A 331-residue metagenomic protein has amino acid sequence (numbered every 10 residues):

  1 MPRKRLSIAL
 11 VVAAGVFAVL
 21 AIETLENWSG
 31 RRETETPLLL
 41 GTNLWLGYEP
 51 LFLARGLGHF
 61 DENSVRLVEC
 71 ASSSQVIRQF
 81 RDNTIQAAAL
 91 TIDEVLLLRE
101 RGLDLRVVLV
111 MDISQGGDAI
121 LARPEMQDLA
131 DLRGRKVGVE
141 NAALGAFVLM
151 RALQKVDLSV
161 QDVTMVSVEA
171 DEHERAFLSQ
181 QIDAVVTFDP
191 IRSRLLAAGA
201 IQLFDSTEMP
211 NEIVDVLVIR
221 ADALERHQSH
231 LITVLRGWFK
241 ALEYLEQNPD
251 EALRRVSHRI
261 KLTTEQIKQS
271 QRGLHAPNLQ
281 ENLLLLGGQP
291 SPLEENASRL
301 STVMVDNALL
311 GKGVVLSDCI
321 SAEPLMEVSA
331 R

Functional and structural regions predicted by a protein language model:
K4, I22-S159, T164-S167, D183-T187 (+2 more regions): Short, glycine-/small- and polar/acidic-enriched structural segments that line small-molecule recognition paths
I8-E23: Hydrophobic membrane-insertion alpha-helices, especially the h-region of bacterial N-terminal signal peptides
W45, A71-S74, A89, V139 (+6 more regions): Soluble non-cytosolic domains of exported or imported proteins
E49, L53, R78, D82 (+13 more regions): Solvent-exposed, polar/charged alpha-helical surfaces in well-ordered, non-transmembrane soluble domains, broadly
D93-E94, M165-V166, E172-K261: Pocket-lining segment of extracytoplasmic ligand-binding domains
E125-A130, Q154, D162, E174 (+5 more regions): Proline/Glycine/Serine-rich low-complexity intrinsically disordered segments that serve as flexible stalks/linkers
H227-L309: Secondary-structure end/capping motifs
S298-R331: Conserved C-terminal helix/tail region of periplasmic/extracytoplasmic solute-binding proteins
